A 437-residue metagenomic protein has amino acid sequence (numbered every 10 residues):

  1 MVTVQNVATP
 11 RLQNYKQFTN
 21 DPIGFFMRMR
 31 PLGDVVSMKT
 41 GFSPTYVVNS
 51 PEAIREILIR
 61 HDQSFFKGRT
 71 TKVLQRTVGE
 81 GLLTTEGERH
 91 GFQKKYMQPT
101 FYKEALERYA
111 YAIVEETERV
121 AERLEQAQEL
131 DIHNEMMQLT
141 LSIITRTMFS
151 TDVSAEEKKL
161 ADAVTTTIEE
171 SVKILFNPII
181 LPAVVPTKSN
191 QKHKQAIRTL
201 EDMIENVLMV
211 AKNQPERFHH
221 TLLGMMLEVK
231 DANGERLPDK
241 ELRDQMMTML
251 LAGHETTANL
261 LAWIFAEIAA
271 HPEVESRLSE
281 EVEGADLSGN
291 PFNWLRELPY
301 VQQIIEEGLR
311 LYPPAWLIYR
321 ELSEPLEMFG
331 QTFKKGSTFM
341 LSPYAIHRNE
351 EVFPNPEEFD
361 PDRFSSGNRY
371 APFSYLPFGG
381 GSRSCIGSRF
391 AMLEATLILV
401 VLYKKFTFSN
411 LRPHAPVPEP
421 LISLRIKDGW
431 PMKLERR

Functional and structural regions predicted by a protein language model:
M1-F92, E107-R119, L139, S154-A155 (+1 more regions): N-terminal membrane-proximal hinge/A-helix region immediately C-terminal to the signal-anchor transmembrane segment
V2-V4, F66-L74, R89, A105-N259 (+1 more regions): Cytochrome P450 heme-thiolate monooxygenase catalytic core
Q13-G33, D202, N206, G289-F329: Conserved cytochrome P450 K-helix E-x-x-R motif and the immediately C-terminal K′/meander segment
R30, T117, D162-T166, E283-L287 (+2 more regions): Cytochrome P450 proximal C-terminal region
F92, M247, G289-N293, W316-L317 (+5 more regions): Cytochrome P450 heme-thiolate "Cys pocket" and heme-binding signature region
P215-H220, S279-L298, L311-Q331, I346 (+2 more regions): Cytochrome P450 fold signature focused on the C-terminal beta-domain
T256-E275, S279-E281, R389-K404: Cytochrome P450 catalytic-core helices
L341-N368: Conserved cytochrome P450 K-helix/beta-meander segment immediately N-terminal to the heme-binding cysteine loop
